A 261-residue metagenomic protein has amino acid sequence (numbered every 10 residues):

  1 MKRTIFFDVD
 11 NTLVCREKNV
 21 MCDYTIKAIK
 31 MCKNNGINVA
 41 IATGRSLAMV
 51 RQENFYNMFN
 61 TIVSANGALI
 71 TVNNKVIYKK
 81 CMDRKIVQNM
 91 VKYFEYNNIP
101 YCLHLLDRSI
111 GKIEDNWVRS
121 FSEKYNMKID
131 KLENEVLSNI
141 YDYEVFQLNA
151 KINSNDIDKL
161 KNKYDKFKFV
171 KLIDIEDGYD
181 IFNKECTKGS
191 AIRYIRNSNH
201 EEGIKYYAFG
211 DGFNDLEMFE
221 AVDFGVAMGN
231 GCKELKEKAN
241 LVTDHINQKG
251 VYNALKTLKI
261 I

Functional and structural regions predicted by a protein language model:
M1-T4, C22, D180-I261: Mg2+-dependent phosphoryl-transfer enzymes with acidic/Ser/Thr/Gly-rich catalytic loops
R3-K18: Asp-based phosphoryl-transfer active-site loop
V20, Y24-V118: Active-site phosphate-binding/coordination module
C32, F94, Y164-D165, L235: A generic structural signal for well-ordered alpha-helical segments
G36-V39, M58-N60, F146-L148, I204-Y206 (+1 more regions): Short active-site oxyanion
N57-M58, N66, D165-K168, A221-V222 (+1 more regions): Short, structured coil segments at secondary-structure junctions
F59-N66, S122-E123, K171-I173, A227-G229 (+1 more regions): Short hydrophobic/aromatic-enriched beta-strand-loop microsegments
I99-P100, H104-M218, N230: Conserved acidic, metal-coordinating active-site core of Asp-based, Mg2+-dependent phosphoryl-transfer enzymes
